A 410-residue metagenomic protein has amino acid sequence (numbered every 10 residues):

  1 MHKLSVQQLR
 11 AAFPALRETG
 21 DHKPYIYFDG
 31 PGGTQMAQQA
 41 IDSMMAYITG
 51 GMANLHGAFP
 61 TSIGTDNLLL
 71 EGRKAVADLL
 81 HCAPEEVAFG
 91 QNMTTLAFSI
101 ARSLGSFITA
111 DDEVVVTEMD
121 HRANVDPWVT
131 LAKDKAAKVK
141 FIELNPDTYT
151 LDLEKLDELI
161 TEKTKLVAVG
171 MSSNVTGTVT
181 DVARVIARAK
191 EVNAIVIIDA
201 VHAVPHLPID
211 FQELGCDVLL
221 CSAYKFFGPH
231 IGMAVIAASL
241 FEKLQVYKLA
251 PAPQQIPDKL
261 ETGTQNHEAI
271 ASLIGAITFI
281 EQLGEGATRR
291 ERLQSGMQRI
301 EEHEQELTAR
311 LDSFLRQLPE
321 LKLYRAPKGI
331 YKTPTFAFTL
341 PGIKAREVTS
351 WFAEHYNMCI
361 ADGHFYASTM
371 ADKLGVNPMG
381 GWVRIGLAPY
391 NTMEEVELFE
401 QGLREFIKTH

Functional and structural regions predicted by a protein language model:
M1-H410: Pyridoxal 5′-phosphate
